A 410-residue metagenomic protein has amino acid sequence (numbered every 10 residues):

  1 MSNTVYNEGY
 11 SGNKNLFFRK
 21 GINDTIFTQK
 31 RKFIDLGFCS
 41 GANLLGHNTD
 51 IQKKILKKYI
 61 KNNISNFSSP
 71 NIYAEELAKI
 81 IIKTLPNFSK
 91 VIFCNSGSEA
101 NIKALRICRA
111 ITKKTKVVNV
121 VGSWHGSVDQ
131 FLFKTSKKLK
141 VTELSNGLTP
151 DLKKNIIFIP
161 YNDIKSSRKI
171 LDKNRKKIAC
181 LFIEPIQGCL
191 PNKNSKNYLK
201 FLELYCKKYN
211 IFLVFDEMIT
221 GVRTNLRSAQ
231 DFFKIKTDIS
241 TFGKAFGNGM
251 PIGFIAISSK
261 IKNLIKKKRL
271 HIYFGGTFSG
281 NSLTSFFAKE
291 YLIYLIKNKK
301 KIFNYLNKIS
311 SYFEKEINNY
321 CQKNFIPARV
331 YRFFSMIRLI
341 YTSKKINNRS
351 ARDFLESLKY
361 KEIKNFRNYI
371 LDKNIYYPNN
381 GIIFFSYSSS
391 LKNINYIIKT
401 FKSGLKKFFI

Functional and structural regions predicted by a protein language model:
M1-I410: Conserved N-terminal phosphate-binding loop of PLP-dependent enzymes in the Aspartate aminotransferase
